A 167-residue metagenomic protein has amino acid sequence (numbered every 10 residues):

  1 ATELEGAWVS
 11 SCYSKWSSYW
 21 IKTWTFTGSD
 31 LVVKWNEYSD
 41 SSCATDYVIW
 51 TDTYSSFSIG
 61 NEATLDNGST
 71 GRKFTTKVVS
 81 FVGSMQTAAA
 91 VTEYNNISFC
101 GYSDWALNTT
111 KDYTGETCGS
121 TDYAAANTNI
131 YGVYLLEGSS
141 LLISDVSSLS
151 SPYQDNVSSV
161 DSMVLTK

Functional and structural regions predicted by a protein language model:
A1-E5: N-terminal low-complexity, Pro/Thr/Ser-rich intrinsically disordered segments that act as propeptides or flexible
W8-V9, L31: Broad hydrophobic/π-residue packing in well-ordered secondary structure
S10-Y19, N36-K167: Contiguous, well-ordered beta-strand patches that form the walls/edges of small beta-barrel/beta-sandwich domains
W24-V33: Conserved beta-hairpin
